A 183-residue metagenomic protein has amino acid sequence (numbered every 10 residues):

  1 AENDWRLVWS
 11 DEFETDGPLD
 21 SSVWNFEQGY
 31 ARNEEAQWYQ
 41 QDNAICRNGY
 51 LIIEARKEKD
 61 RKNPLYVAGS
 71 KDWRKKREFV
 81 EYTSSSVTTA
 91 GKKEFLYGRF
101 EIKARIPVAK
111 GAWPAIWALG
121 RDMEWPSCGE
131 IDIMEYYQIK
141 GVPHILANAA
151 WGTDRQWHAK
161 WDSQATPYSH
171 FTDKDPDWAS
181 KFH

Functional and structural regions predicted by a protein language model:
A1-H183: GH16 jelly-roll
